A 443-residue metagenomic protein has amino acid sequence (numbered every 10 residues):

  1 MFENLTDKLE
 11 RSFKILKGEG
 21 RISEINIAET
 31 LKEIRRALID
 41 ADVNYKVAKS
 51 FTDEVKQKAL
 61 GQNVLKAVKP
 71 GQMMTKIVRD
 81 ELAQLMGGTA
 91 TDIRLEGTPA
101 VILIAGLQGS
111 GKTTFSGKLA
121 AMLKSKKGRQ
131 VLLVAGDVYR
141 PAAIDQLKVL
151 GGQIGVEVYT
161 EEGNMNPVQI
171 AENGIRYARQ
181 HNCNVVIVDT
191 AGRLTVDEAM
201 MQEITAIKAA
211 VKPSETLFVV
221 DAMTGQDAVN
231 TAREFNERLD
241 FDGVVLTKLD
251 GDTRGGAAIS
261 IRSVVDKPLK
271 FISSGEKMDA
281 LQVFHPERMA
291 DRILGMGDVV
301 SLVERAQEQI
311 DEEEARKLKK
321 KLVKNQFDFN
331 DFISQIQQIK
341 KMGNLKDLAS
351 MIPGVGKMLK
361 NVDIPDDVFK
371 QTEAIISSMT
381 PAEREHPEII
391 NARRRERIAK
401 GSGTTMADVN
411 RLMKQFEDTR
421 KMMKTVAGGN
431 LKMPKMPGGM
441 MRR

Functional and structural regions predicted by a protein language model:
F2-E19, R288-R443: Long amphipathic alpha-helical segments used for membrane anchoring, targeting, substrate engagement, or oligomerization
K8-G136, A143-N164, A171-V188: Primarily NTPase-proximal linker/entry elements flanking Walker-type ATP/GTP-binding cores
L16, D42-N44, V78, L107 (+9 more regions): Residue-level signature of catalytic and energy-coupling elements of molecular machines, predominantly ATP/GTP-dependent
E19, N26, K66, D92-E96 (+15 more regions): Replace "in large, NTP-powered and nucleic-acid-processing enzymes" with "in large, NTP-powered factors and other
E29, E33, S50, E54 (+8 more regions): Amphipathic alpha-helical interaction segments
D40, Q57-L60, A83, G87 (+7 more regions): Generic secondary-structure signature for well-ordered alpha-helical cores
S110, Y139-P141, M165-P167, G192-V196 (+2 more regions): Short, small-residue-enriched loops and turns at beta-alpha junctions that line or gate enzyme active sites
A171-G174, R179, C183, T195 (+2 more regions): Conserved phosphate-handling catalytic cores of large alpha/beta enzymes
